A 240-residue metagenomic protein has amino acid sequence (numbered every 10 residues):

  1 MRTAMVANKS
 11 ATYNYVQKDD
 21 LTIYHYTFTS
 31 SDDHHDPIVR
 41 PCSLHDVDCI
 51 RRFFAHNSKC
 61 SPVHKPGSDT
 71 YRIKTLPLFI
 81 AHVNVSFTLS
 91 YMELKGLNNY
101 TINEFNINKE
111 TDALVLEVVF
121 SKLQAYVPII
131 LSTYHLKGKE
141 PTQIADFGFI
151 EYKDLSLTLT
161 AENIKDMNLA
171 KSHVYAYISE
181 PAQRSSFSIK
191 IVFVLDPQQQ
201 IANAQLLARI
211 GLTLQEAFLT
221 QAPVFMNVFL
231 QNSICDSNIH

Functional and structural regions predicted by a protein language model:
R2-I150, E162-N168, S237-H240: Tubular lipid-binding modules of the TULIP superfamily
T160-I234: Extended amphipathic ligand-handling, pore-lining, and cofactor/metal-binding catalytic surfaces
